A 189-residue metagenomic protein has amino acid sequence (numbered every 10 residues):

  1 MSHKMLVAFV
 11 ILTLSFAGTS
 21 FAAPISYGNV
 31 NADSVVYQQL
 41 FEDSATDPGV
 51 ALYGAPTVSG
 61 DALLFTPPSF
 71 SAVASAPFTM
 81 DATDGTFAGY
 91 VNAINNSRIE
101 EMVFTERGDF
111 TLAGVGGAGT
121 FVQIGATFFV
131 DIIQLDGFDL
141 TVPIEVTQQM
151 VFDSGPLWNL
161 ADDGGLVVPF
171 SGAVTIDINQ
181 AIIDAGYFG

Functional and structural regions predicted by a protein language model:
M1-I25: Short, threonine-centered small-residue motifs that mark membrane-proximal processing/anchoring sites and TM-junction
A23-G189: Mature extracytoplasmic or otherwise solvent-exposed domains
